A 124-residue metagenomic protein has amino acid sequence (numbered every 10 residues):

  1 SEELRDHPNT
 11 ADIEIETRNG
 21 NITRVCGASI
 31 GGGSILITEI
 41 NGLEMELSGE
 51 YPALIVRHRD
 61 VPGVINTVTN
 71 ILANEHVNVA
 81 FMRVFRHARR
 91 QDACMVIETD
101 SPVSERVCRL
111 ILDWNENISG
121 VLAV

Functional and structural regions predicted by a protein language model:
S1-V124: A conserved regulatory-domain signal marking ACT and ACT-like small-molecule sensing domains and adjacent regulatory
